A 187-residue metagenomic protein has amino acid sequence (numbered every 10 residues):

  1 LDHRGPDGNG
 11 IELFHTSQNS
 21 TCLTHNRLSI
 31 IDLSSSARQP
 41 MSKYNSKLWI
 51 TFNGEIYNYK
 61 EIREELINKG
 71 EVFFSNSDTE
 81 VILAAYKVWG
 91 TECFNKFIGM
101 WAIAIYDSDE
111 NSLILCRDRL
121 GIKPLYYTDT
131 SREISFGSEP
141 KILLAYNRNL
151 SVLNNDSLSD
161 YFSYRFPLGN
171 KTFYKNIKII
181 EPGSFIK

Functional and structural regions predicted by a protein language model:
L1-K187: Cysteine-centered catalytic environments shared across enzyme families
